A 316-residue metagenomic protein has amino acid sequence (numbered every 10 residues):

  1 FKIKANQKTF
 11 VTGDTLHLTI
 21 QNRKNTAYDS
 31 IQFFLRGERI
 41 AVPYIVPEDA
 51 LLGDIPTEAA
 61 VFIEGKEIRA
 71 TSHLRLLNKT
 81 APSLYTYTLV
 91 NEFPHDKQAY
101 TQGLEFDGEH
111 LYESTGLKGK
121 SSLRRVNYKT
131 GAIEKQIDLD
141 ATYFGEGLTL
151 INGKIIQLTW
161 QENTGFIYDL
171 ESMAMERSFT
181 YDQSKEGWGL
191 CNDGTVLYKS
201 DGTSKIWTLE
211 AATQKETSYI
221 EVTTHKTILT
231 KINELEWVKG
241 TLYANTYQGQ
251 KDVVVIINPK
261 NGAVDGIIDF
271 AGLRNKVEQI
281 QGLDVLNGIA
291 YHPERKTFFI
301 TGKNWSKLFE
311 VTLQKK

Functional and structural regions predicted by a protein language model:
L77-Q98, Y128-E134: A short helix->beta-strand "capping" segment at the edge of beta-propeller domains
T88-P94, A132-L139, A174-T180, T217-T227 (+2 more regions): A short beta-strand motif characteristic of beta-propeller blades
V90-S122, Q136-T149, G302-N304: Beta-strand-rich domains and repeat architectures in extracellular enzymes and scaffolds, especially beta-propellers
K97-G108, A141-N152, D182-G194, T227-G240 (+1 more regions): Beta-rich, blade/repeat-based domains predominating in secreted/periplasmic proteins but also intracellular
E113-L117, Q157-N163, K199-T203, A244-G249 (+1 more regions): Conserved beta-strand positions in repeat-built beta-propeller and related beta-rich domains
V126-G131, D169-M173, E210-Q214, N258-G262 (+1 more regions): Short loop/turn segments that connect beta-strands within beta-propeller blades
G131-Y168, M173-S184: Blade-loop segments of beta-propeller domains
T227-A263: Loop/turn-rich, solvent-exposed surfaces of beta-rich toroidal or solenoidal domains
